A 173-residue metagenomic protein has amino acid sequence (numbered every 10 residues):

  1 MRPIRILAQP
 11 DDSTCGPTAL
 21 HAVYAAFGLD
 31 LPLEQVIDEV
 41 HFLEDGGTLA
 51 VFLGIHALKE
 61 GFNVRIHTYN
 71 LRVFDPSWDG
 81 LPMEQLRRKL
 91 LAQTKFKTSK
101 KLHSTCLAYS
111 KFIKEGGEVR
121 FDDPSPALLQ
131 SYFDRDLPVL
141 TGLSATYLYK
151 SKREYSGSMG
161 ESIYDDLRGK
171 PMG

Functional and structural regions predicted by a protein language model:
M1-F74, P82, K101, L107-S110: Active-site nucleophile-adjacent alpha helix/oxyanion-hole segment immediately C-terminal to the catalytic cysteine
E39, L86-T94, S99-G173: Active-site-adjacent substructure of cysteine-protease-like catalytic cores
P76-M83, R153-E154: Short secondary-structure transition/capping segments
